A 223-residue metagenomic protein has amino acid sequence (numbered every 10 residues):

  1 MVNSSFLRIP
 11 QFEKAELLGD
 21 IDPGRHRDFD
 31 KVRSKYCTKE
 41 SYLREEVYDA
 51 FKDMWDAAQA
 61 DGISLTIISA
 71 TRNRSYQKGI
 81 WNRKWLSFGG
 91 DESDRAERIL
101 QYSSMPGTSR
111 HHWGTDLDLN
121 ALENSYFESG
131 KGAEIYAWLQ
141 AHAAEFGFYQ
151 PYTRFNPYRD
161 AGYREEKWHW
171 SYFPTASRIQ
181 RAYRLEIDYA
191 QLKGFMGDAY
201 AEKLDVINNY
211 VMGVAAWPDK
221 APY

Functional and structural regions predicted by a protein language model:
M1-A70, R74-Y223: Extracytoplasmic cell-surface/polysaccharide-interacting catalytic and binding patches
